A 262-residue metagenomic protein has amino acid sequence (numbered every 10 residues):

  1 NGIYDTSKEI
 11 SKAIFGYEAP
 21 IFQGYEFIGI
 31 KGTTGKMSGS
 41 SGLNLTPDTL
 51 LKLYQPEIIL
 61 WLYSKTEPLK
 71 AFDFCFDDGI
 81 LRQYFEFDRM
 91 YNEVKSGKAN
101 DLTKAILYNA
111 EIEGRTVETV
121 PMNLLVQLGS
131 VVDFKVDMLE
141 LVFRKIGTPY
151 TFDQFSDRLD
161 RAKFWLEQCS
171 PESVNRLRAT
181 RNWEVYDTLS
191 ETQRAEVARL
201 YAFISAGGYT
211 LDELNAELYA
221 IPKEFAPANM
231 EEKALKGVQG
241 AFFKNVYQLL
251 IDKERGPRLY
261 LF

Functional and structural regions predicted by a protein language model:
G2-Y4, S11-F15, Y25-E167, I251-F262: Catalytic adenosine-cofactor/nucleotide-binding cores of aminoacyl-tRNA synthetases and other
E18-F22, Q248: Beta-sheet entry/capping signal
R144-F262: Basic, alpha-helical terminal appendages of large translation-related enzymes
